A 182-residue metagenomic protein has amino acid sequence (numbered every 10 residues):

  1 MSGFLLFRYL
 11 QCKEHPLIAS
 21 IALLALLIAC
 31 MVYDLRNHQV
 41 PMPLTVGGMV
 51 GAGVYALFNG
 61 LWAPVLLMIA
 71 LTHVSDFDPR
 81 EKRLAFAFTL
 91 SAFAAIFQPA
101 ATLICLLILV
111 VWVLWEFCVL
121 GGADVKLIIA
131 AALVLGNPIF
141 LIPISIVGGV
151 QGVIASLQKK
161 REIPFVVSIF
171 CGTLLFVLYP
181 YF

Functional and structural regions predicted by a protein language model:
M1-F182: A membrane-topology feature that recognizes alpha-helical transmembrane segments and their immediate juxtamembrane
